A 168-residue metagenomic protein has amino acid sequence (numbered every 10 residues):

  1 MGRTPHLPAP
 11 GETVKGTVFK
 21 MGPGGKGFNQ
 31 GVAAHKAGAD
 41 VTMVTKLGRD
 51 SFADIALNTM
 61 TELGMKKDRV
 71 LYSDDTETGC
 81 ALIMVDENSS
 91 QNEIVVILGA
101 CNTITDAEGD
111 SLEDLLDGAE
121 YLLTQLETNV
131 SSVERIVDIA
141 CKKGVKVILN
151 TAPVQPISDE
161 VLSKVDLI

Functional and structural regions predicted by a protein language model:
M1-K46, S51-E62: Glycine-rich phosphate/adenosyl-contacting loop at the front of the ribokinase-like
V14, V18-G25, N29, S51 (+5 more regions): Residues at secondary-structure transition points
K20, T42, A81-I83, E93-I94: Residues embedded in well-ordered beta-strands
A37, T76-G79: Short, basic and Ser/Thr-rich N-terminal targeting/leader segments
K46, L57-Y72, M84-I168: Ribokinase/PfkB-type carbohydrate-kinase core domain
